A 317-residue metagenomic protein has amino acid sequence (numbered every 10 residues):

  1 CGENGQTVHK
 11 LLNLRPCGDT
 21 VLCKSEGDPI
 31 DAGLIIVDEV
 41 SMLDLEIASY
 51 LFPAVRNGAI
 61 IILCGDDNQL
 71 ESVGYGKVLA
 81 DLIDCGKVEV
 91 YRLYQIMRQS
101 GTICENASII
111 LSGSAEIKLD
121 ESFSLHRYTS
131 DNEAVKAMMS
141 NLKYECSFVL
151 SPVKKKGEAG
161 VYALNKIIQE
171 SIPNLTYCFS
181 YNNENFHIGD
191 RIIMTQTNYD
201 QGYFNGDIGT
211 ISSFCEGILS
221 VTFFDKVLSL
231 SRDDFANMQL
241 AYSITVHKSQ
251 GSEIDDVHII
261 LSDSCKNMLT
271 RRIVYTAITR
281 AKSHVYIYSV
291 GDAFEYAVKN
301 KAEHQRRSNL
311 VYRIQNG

Functional and structural regions predicted by a protein language model:
C1-D120: ASCE P-loop NTPase helicase motor core
T7, D38, D66, L93 (+5 more regions): Residue-level signature of catalytic and energy-coupling elements of molecular machines, predominantly ATP/GTP-dependent
L22, L175-N182, L240-V246: Short alpha-helix capping/helix-loop boundary micro-motifs
A32, N57-I60, G86-Y91, F123 (+3 more regions): Short glycine-/polar-rich loops that comprise or flank the Walker A/P-loop and associated switch/sensor motifs
L34-D38, I62, F148-L150, I193 (+1 more regions): Structural motif
R56, N185-I188, F204, S249: Residue-level recognition of short, solvent-exposed, well-ordered loop/turn junctions that link secondary-structure
C64-Q201, S212: Conserved helicase motor core of P-loop NTPases
K154, D207-G317: C-terminal accessory regions
